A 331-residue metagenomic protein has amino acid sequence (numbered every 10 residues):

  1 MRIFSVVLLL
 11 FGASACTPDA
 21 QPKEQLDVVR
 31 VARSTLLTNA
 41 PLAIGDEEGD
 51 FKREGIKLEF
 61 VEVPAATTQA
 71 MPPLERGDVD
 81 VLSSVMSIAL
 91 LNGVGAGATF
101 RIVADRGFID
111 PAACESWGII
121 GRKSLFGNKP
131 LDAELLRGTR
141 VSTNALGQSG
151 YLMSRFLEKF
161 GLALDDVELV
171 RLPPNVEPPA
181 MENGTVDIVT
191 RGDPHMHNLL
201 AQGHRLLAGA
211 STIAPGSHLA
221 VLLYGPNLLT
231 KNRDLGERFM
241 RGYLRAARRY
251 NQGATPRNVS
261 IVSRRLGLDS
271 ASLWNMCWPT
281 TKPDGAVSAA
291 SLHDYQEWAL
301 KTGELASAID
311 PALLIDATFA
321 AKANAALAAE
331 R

Functional and structural regions predicted by a protein language model:
G12-A15: C-terminal motif of bacterial Sec signal peptides marking the signal peptidase cleavage site
T17-D19: Bacterial signal peptide processing site
P22-F160, V170-R171, D187, G216: Short, glycine-/small- and polar/acidic-enriched structural segments that line small-molecule recognition paths
E47, I56, E75, S87 (+9 more regions): Sec-exported extracytoplasmic/periplasmic mature domains
Q69-M71, A89-L90, E177-A180, H195-M196 (+1 more regions): Short, hydrophobic alpha-helical packing/hinge segments within bilobed ligand-binding/sensory domains
K123, D166, N175-S263: Pocket-lining segment of extracytoplasmic ligand-binding domains
T230-A306: Secondary-structure end/capping motifs
L300-R331: Conserved C-terminal helix/tail region of periplasmic/extracytoplasmic solute-binding proteins
